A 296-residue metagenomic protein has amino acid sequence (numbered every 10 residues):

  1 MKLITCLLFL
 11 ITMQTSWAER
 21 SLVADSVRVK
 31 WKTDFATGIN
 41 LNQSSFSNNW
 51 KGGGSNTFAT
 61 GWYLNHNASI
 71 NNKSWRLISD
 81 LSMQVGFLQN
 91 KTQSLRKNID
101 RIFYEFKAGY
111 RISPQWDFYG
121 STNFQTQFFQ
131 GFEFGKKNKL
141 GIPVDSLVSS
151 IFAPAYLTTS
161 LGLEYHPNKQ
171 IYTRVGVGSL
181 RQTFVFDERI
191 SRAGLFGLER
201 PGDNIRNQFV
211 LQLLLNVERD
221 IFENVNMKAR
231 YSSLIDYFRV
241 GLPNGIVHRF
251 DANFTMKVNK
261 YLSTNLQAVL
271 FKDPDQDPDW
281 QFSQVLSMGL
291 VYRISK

Functional and structural regions predicted by a protein language model:
F35, I39, W62-I70, Y104-Y110 (+7 more regions): Residues on the lipid-exposed face of transmembrane beta-strands in outer-membrane beta-barrel proteins
F35-T37, S79, G120-T122, L161 (+3 more regions): Membrane-embedded beta-strand positions of outer-membrane beta-barrel proteins
I39-S45, N72-S74, M83-Q89, F124-Q130 (+5 more regions): Transmembrane beta-strands of outer-membrane beta-barrel pores
N49-G54, Q89-S94, I142-S149, L198-D203 (+2 more regions): Extracellular loop and loop/strand-boundary signature of outer-membrane beta-barrel proteins
N56-W62, N98-I102, A153-L157, I205-L211 (+2 more regions): Residues that define the transmembrane beta-barrel architecture of outer-membrane proteins
W75-L77, Q115-F118, Q170-T173, E223-M227 (+2 more regions): Repeated loop/turn-to-beta-strand initiation elements of outer-membrane beta-barrel proteins
K97-V210: Outer-membrane pore/translocation modules
F282-K296: Outer-membrane beta-barrel "beta-signal"
